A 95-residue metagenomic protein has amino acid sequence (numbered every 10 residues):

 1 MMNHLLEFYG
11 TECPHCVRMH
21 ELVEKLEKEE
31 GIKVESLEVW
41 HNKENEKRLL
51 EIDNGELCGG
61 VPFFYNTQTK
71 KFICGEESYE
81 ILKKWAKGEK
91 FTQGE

Functional and structural regions predicted by a protein language model:
M1-E35: Local sequence-structure signature of Cys/Sec-based thiol-disulfide redox active-site neighborhoods
P14-H15, K43-E44, E80: Short alpha-helical
V17-E21, K47, E77: Generic recognition of short, well-ordered alpha-helical segments
L22, R48-E51, I81-W85: Alpha-helical elements of Rossmann-like donor-binding domains used by nucleotide-donor carbohydrate transfer enzymes
S36-W40: Residue-level recognition of beta-strand->loop/alpha-helix junctions
N42-G59: Short Fe-S-cluster ligation motifs
G60-E95: Non-catalytic, surface beta->alpha helical segment in thiol-disulfide oxidoreductase systems
